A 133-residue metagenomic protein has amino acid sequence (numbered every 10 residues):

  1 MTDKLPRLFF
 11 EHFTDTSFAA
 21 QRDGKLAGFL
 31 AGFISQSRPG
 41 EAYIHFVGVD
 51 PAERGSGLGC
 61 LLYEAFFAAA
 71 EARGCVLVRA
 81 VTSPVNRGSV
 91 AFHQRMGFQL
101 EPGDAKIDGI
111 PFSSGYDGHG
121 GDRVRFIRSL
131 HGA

Functional and structural regions predicted by a protein language model:
M1-P51, Y63-A65, A69, L130-H131: Acetyl-CoA-dependent GNAT
D50-A52, S56, P84-V85: Active-site acidic-Proline motif in GNAT/NAT acetyltransferases
S56, C60, E64: Residues forming the Rossmann-fold NAD(P)(H) cofactor-binding site
L62, N86-S89: Conserved short alpha-helix immediately C-terminal to the canonical SAM/SAH-binding motif I of Rossmann-like
F66, S89, H93: Aromatic/hydrophobic pocket-lining residues that form π-stacking "cages" and hydrophobic walls in ligand
A70-T82: Conserved GNAT acetyl-CoA-binding A-motif
R79-T82, Q94, Q99-R125: Conserved catalytic-core motifs of GNAT/GCN5-like acyltransferases
V124, R128-A133: Conserved N-terminal entry element of GNAT/NAT acetyltransferase domains
